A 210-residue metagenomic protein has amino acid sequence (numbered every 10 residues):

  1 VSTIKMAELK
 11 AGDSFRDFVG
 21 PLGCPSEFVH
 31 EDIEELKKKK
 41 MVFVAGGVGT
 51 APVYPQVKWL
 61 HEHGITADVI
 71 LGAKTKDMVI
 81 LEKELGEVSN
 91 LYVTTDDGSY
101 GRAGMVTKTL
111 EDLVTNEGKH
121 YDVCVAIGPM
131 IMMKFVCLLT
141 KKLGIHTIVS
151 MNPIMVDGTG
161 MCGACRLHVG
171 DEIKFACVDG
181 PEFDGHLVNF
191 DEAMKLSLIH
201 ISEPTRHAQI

Functional and structural regions predicted by a protein language model:
V1-V42: FAD-binding FR-type
K39, S89, D122: Conserved acidic residues
V42-V44, G49-V53, L60, V106-T115 (+2 more regions): A glycine-rich beta-strand to alpha-helix segment that forms a phosphate/ribose-binding loop at ligand/cofactor sites
T50-P52, N152-E182: Local cysteine-cluster metal-coordination motifs and their immediate loop/turn environment, predominantly Fe-S cluster
E62-H63, D68, K83-L85, I154: Helix-rich terminal scaffold detector
A67-K74, Y92-T95: Short internal beta-strands
K76-E82: Short, glycine/polar-rich helix-capping loops at beta-to-alpha or helix-loop-helix junctions that flank or form
I199-I210: Single conserved hydrophobic/aromatic residue that forms the stacking wall/gate of nucleotide- or nucleobase-binding
